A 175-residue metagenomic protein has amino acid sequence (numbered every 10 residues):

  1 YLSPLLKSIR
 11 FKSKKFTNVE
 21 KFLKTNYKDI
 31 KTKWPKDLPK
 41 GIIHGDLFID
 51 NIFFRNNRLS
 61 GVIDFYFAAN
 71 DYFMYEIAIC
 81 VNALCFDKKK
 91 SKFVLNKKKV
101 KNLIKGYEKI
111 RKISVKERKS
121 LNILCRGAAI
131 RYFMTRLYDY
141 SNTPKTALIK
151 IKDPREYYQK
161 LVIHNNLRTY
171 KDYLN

Functional and structural regions predicted by a protein language model:
Y1-I9, N102-R111, K150-R168: Short, mixed-charge aromatic SLiMs
Y1-T32: Active-site catalytic-loop/activation-segment of kinase and kinase-like phosphoryl-transfer enzymes
T17, K21, I42-H44, K116: Active-site cores enriched in adjacent His and Asp/Glu residues with nearby glycine-rich loops that coordinate divalent
V19, L103, S120-L121: A structural signal for short hydrophobic/aromatic patches embedded in well-ordered alpha helices
K28-Y75: Active-site acidic catalytic loop and adjacent metal/ATP-binding pocket of ATP-dependent phosphoryl transfer enzymes
M74-K112, A128-T143: Active-site activation/catalytic loop segments of kinase-like enzymes and analogous catalytic loops in related
I113-C125: All-alpha amphipathic helical-bundle segments outside canonical DNA-binding/catalytic cores that form hydrophobic
Y132-N175: ATP/Mg2+ or Mg2+-diphosphate-binding catalytic cores that bind nucleotide phosphates or diphosphates via glycine-rich
